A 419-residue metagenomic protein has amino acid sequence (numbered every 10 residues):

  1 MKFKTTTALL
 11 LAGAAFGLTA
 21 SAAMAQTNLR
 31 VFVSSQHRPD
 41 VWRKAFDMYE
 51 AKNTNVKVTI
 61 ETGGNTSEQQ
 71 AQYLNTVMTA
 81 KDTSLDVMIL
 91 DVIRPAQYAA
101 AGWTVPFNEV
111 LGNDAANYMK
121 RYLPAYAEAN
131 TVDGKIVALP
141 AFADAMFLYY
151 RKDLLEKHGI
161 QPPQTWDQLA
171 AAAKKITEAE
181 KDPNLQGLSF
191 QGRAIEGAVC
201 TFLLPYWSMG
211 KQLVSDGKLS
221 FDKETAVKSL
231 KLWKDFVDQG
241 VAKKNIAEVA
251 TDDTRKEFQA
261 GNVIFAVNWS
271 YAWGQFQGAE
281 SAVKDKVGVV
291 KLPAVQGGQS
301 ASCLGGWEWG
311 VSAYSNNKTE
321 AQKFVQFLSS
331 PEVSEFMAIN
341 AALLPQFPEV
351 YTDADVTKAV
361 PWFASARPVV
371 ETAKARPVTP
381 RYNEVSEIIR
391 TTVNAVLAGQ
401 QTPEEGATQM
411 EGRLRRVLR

Functional and structural regions predicted by a protein language model:
Q26-Q36, V56-E61, D86-V87, V137 (+1 more regions): Short, well-ordered beta-strand elements
T27, M48-A125, E156-Q164, E257 (+4 more regions): Extracytoplasmic "Venus flytrap"/periplasmic binding protein-like
A51-K52, I136, K157-H158, K231 (+7 more regions): Extracytoplasmic/periplasmic substrate-recognition and gating elements
T76, S84-D86, A115-L154, Q299-A301 (+1 more regions): A structural signal for short loop-to-beta-strand junctions that line the ligand-binding cleft of periplasmic/secreted
V92-A145, Q161, K181, Q186-G187 (+4 more regions): Hinge/lid segment of periplasmic solute-binding proteins
R121-A125, A129, V287-V290, I339-T391 (+1 more regions): Long, aromatic- and glycine/proline-rich binding clefts that accommodate carbohydrate-like moieties
E156, E178, D238, S365-R419: Conserved C-terminal helix/tail region of periplasmic/extracytoplasmic solute-binding proteins
A172-K175, D216-A247, L292: Glycine-centered hinge/linker elements that transmit conformational signals in sensory and ligand-binding systems
